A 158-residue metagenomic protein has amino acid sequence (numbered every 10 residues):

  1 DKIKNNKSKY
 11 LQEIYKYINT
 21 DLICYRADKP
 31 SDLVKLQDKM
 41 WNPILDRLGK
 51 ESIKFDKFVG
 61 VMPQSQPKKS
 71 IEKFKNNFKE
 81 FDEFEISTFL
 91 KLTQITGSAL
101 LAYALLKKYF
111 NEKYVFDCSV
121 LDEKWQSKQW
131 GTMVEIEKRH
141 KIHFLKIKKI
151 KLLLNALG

Functional and structural regions predicted by a protein language model:
D1-A27: A glycine-rich, hydrophobic loop/mini-helix early in the fold
T20-V34, F58, E80-I86: Short acidic, glycine/Ser/Thr-rich loop/turn "cap" segments at secondary-structure junctions
Q37-W41: Amphipathic alpha-helices and adjacent low-complexity segments
E51-K68: Short, surface-exposed recognition loops or helix-turn segments adjacent to catalytic cores
Q66-T132: An internal, amphipathic alpha-helical element
W130-L153: C-terminal binding/interaction regions
